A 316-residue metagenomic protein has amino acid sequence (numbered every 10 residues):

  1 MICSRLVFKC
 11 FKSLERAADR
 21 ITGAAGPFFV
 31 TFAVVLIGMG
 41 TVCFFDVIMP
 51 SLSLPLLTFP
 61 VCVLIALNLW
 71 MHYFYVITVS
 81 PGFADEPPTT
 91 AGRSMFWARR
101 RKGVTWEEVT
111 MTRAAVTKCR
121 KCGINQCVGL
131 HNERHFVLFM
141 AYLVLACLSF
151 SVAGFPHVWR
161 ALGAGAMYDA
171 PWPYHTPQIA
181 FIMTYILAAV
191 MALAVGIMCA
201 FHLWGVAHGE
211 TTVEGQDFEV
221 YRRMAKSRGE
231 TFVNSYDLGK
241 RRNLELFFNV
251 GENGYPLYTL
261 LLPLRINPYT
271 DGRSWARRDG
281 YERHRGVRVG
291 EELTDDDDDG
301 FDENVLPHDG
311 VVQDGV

Functional and structural regions predicted by a protein language model:
M1-V316: Membrane-associated feature with strongest affinity for ZDHHC
